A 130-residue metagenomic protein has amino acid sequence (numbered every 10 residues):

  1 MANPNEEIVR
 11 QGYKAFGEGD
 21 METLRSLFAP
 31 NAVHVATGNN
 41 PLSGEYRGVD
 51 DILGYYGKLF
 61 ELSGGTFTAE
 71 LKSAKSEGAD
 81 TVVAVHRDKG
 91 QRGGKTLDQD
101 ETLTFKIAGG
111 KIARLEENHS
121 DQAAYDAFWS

Functional and structural regions predicted by a protein language model:
M1-P30, D126-S130: Short, low-complexity N-terminal intrinsically disordered segments enriched in polar/charged residues
F28, H86-G90, L103, H119: Short beta-strand segments enriched in hydrophobic/aromatic residues within well-folded beta-rich domains
A29-G78: A solvent-exposed, acidic/Ser-Thr-rich amphipathic alpha-helical stretch
H34, A84, R114-L115: Short hydrophobic/aromatic-rich beta-strand segments that constitute the beta-sheet cores of beta-sandwich/beta-barrel
A69-K75, R87-D88, D100-F105: Hydrophobic/aromatic beta-strand elements that line small-molecule binding cavities or substrate pockets in beta-rich
G90-D98: Short, cysteine-centered beta-strand-loop-beta hairpins and adjacent loop/turn segments enriched in charged/polar
L103-D126: Short beta-strand edge/turn micro-motifs at domain boundaries
